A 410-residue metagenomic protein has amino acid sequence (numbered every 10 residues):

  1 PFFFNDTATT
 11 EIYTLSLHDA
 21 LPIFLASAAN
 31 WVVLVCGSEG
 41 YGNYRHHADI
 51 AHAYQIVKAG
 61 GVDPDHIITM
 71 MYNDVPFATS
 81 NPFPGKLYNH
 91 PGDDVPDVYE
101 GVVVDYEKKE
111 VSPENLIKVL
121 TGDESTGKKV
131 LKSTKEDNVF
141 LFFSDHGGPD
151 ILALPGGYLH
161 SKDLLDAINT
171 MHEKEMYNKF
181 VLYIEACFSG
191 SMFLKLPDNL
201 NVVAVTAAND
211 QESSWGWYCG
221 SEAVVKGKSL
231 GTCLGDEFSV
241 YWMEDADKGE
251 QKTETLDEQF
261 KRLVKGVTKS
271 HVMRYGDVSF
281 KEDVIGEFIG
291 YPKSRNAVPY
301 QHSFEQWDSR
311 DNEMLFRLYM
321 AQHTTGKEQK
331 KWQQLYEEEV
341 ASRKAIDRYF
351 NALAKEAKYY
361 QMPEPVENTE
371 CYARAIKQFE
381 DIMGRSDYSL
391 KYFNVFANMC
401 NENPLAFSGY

Functional and structural regions predicted by a protein language model:
T7-L21: Short, small-residue-biased leader/transition segments that mark boundaries at the very start of proteins
F24-Y410: Cysteine endopeptidase catalytic domains of the caspase/legumain-like
